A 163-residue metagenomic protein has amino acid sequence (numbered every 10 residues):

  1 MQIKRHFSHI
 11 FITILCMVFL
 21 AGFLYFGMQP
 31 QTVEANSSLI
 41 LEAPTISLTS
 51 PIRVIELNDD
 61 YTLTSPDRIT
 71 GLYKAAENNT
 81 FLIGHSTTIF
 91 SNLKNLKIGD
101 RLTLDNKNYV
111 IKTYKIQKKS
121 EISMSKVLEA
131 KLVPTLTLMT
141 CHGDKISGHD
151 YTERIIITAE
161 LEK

Functional and structural regions predicted by a protein language model:
M1-C16: N-terminal Sec-pathway targeting helices
C16-K163: Solvent-exposed, non-transmembrane regions of membrane-associated and secreted proteins
